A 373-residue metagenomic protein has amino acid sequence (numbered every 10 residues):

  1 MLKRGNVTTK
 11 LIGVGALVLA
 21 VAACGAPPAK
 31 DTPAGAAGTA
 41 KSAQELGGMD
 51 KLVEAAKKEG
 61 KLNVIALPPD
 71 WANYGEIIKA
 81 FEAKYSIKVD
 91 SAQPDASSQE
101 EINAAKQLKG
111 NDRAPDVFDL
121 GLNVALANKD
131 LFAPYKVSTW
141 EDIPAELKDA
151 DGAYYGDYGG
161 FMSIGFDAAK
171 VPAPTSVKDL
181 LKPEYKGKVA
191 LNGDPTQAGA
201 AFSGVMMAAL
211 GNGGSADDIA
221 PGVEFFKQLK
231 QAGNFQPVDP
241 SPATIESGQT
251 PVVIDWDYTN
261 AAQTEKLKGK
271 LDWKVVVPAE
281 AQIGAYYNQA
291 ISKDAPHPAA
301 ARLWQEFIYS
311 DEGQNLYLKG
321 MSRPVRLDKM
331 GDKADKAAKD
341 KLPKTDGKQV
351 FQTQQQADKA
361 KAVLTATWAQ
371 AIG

Functional and structural regions predicted by a protein language model:
L19-A23: C-terminal motif of bacterial Sec signal peptides marking the signal peptidase cleavage site
C24-A34: Bacterial lipoprotein signal-peptidase II cleavage site
G47-K61, L67-K88: Short, polar/charged alpha-helical segment
N63-I78, D90-K106, D112-Q249: Extracytoplasmic ligand-binding site segments that recognize negatively charged/polar headgroups
N123-K129, E246, P251-L271: A ligand-binding cleft/hinge motif common to bilobed small-molecule-binding domains
G159-S163, V223-Q228, N234, K268-K293: Periplasmic-binding protein-like
Q282-I283, Y287, I291-Q349: Mature extracytoplasmic/periplasmic domains
G331-G373: Extracellular/periplasmic bilobal clamshell ligand-binding domains
